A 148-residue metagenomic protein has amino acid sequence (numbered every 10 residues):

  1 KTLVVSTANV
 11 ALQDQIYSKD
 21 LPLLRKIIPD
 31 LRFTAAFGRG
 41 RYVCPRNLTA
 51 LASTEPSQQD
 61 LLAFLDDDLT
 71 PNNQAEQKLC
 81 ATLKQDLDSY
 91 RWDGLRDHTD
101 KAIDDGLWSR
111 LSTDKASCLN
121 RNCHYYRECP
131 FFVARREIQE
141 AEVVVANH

Functional and structural regions predicted by a protein language model:
T2, T7-E142: A substrate-engagement module of RecA-like helicase motors
H148: Active-site proximal loops enriched in glycine and acidic residues that flank catalytic Cys/His/Asp and coordinate
